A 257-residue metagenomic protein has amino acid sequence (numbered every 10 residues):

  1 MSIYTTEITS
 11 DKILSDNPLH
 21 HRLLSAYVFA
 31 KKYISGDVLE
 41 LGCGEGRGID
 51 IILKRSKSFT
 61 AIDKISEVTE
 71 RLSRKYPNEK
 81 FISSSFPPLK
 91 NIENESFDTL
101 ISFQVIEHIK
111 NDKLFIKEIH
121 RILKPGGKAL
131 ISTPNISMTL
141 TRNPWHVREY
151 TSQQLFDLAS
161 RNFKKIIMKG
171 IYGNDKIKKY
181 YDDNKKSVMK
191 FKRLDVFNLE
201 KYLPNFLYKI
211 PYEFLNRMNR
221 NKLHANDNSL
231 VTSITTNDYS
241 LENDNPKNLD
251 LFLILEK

Functional and structural regions predicted by a protein language model:
M1-E93, T99-F103, F115-I116, S152 (+4 more regions): Conserved N-terminal segment of class I S-adenosyl-L-methionine
Q104-H108: A short His-aromatic
K113-P125: A short glycine-rich, Lys/Arg-flanked "PGG" loop and its adjoining helix->strand segment in the class I
G127-T133: Conserved beta-strand signature within the Rossmann-like core of class I S-adenosyl-L-methionine
P134-T139, E149, Y172-D175: Short "lid" loop at the C-terminus of a central beta-strand within the Rossmann-like core of SAM-dependent
T139-D157: Acceptor-substrate binding/catalytic loop of class I
F163-D175: Conserved S-adenosyl-L-methionine
G173-K257: A C-terminal cap/extension of S-adenosyl-L-methionine-dependent methyltransferases that defines the acceptor-substrate
